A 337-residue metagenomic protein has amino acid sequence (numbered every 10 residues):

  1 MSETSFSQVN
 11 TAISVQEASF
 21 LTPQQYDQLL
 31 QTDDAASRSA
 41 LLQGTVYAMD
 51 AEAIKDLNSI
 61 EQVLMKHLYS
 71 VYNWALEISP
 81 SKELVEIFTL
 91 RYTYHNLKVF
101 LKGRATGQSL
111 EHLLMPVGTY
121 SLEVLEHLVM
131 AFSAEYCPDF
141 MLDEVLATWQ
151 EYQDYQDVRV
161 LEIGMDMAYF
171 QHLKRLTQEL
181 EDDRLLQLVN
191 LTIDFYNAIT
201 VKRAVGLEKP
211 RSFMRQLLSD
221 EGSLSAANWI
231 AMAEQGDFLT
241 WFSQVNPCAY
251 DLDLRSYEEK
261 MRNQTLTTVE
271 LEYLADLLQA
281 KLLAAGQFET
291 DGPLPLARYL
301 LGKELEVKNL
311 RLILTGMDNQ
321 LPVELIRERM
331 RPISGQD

Functional and structural regions predicted by a protein language model:
M1-D337: N-terminal domain-start signal
